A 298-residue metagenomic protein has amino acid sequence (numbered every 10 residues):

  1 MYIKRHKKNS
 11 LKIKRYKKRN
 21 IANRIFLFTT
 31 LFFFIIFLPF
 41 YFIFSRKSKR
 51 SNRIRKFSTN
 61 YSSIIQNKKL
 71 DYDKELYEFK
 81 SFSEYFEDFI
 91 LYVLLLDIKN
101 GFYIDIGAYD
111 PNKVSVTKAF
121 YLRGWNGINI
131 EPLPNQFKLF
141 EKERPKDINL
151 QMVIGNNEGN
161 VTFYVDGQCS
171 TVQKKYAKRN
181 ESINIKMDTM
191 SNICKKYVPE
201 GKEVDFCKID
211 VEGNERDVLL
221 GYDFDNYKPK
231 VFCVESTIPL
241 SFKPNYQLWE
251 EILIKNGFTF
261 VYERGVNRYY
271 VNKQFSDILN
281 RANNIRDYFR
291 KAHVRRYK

Functional and structural regions predicted by a protein language model:
Y2-R5, K17-K298: Phosphate/nucleotide-binding beta-alpha loop and adjacent structural elements of enzyme active sites
S10, R15: Intrinsically disordered, Lys/Arg-rich low-complexity segments
